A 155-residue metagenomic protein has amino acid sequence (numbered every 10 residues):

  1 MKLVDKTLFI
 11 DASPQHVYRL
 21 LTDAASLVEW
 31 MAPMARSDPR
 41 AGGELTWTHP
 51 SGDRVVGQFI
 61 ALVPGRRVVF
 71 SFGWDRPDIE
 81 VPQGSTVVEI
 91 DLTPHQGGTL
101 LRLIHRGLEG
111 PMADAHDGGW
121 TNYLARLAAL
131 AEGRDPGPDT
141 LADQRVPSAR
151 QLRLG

Functional and structural regions predicted by a protein language model:
M1-K2: Absolute protein N-terminus
D5-K6, A12, H16, A25-Q58 (+2 more regions): Short beta-edge strand/loop motif at the mouth of beta-sheet-based domains
V17, L27, L45, F59 (+4 more regions): Hydrophobic pocket/interface hotspot
L21, M31, F72, A131: Short, flexible helix/strand-to-coil boundary loops that buttress conserved ligand/catalytic motifs in alpha/beta
T22-A25, A125: Solvent-exposed alpha-helix faces
L27, P77, G110: Flexible, glycine-rich phosphate/dinucleotide-binding loops and adjacent beta-alpha linkers at cofactor/substrate
A35-A41, P50-L100, H105-R106: Hydrophobic-ligand binding "helix-grip"
G107-G155: A conserved amphipathic terminal alpha-helix motif
